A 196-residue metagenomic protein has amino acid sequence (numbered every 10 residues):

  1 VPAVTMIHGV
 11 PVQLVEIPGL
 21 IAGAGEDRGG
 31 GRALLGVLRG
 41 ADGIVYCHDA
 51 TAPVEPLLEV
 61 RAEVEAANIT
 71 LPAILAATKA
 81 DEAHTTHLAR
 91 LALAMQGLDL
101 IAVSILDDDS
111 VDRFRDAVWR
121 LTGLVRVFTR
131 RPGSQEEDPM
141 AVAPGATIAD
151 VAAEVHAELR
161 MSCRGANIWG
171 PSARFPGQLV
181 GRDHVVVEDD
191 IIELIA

Functional and structural regions predicted by a protein language model:
V4-Q13, G30-A102: Conserved C-terminal guanine-recognition region of P-loop GTPase G domains, centered on the G4
I7, I21, R131: Acidic surface patches and DE-rich sequence motifs
P18-D27, D49-T51: Flexible beta-alpha connector loops of hexameric P-loop NTPases
G25-E26, G43, V185: Short capping/connector residues at structural and topological boundaries
G25-G29, R174-G177: Short gly/ser/thr-rich secondary-structure transition/capping motifs
E26-A33, A143: Short alpha-helix boundary/capping segments
E65-A196: C-terminal-of-GTPase-core extension/linker across diverse P-loop GTPases
